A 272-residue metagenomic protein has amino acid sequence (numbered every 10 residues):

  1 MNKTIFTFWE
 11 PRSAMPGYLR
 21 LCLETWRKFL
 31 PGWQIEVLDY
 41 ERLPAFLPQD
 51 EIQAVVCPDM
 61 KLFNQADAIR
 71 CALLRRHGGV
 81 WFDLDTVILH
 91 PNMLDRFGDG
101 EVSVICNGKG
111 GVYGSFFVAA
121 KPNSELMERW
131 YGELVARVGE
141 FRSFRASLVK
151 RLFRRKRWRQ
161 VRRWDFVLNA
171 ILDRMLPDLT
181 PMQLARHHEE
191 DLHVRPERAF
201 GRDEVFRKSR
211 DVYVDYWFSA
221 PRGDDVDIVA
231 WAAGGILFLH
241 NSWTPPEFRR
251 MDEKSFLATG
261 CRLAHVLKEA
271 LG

Functional and structural regions predicted by a protein language model:
M1-A66, F82-G272: Glycosyltransferase-associated regions of secretory-pathway enzymes, highlighting luminal stem/catalytic domains
D67-G79: Small-residue hinge/turn detector
